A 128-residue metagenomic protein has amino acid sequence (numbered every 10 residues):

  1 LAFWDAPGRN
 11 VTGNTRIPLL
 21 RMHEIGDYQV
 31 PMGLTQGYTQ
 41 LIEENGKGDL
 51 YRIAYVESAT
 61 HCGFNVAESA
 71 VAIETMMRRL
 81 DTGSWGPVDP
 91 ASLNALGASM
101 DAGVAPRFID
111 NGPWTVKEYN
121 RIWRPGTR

Functional and structural regions predicted by a protein language model:
L1-R128: C-terminal His-loop and adjacent cap/lid subdomain of alpha/beta-hydrolase
